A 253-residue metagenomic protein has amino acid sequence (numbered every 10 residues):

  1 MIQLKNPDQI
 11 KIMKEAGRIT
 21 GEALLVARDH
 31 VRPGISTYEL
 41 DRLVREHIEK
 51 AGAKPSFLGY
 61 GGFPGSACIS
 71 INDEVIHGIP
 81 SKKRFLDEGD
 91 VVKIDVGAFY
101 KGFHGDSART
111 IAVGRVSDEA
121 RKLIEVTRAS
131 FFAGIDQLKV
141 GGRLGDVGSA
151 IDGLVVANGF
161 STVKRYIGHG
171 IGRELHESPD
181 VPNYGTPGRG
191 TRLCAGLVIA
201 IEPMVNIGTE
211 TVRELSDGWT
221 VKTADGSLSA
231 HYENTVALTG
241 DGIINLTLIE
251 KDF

Functional and structural regions predicted by a protein language model:
M1-F253: Active-site neighborhoods and metal-handling regions in enzymes and metal-associated proteins
